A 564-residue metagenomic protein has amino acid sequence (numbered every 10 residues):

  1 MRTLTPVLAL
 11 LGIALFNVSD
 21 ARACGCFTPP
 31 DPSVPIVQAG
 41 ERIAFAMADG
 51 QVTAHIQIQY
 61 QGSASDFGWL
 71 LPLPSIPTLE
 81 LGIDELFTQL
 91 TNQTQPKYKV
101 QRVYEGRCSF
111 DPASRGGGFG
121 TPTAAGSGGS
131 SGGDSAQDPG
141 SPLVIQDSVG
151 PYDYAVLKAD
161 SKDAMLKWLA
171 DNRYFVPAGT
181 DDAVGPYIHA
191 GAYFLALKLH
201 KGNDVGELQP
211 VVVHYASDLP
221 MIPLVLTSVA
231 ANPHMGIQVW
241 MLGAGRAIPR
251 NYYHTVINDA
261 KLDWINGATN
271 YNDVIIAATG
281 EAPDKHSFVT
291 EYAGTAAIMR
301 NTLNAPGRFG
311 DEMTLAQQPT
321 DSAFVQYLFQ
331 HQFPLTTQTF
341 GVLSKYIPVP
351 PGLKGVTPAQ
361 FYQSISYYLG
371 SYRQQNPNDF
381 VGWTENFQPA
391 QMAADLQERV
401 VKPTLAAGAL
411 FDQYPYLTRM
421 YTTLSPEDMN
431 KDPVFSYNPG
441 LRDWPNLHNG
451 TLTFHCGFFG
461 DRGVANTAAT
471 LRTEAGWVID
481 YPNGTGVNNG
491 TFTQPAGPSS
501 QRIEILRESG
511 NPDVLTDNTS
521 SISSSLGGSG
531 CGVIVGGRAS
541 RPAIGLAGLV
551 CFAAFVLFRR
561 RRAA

Functional and structural regions predicted by a protein language model:
M1-P6, R559-A564: Positively charged n-region of N-terminal signal peptides that target proteins for export
R2-L10, I544-L549: Sec-dependent signal peptide recognition, specifically the positively charged N-region followed immediately by
L15-A23: Sec/Tat signal peptide C-region and signal peptidase I cleavage site
C26-V37, V176-S524: Accessory, solvent-exposed terminal regions and/or long lumenal/extracellular loops of proteins
A39, A46-R107, M165-Y187, G191: Surface-exposed, glycine/proline- and aromatic-rich loop segments on solvent-exposed faces across compartments
P77, I83-V149, P348-K354, P358 (+7 more regions): A cross-kingdom signal targeting lumenal/periplasmic-facing segments of multi-pass membrane and secretory-pathway
T516-S540: Short, aromatic-rich amphipathic segments at membrane interfaces that lie adjacent to a transmembrane helix or signal
P542-R561: A cross-kingdom C-terminal cell-surface attachment/processing module
